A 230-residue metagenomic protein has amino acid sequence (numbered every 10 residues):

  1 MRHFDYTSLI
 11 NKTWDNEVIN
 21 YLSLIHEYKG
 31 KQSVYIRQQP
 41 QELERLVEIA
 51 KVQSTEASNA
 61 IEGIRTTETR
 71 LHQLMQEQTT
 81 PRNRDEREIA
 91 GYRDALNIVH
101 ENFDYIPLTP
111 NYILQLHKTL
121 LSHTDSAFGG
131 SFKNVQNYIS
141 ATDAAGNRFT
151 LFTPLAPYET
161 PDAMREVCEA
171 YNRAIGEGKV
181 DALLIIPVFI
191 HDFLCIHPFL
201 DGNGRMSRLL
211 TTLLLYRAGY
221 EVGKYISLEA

Functional and structural regions predicted by a protein language model:
M1-A230: FIC/Doc superfamily catalytic core
